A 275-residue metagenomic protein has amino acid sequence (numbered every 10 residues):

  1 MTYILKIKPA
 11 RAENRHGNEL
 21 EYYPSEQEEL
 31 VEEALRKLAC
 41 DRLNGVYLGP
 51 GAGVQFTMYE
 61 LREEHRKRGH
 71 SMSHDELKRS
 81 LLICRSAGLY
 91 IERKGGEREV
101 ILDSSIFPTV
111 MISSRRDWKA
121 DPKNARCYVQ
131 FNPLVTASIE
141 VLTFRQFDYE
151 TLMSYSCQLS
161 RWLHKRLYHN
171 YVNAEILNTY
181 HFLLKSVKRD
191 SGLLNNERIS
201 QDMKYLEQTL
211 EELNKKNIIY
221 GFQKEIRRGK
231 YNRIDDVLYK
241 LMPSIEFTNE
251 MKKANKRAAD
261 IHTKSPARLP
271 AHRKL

Functional and structural regions predicted by a protein language model:
M1-L275: Charged, alpha-helix-forming regions
